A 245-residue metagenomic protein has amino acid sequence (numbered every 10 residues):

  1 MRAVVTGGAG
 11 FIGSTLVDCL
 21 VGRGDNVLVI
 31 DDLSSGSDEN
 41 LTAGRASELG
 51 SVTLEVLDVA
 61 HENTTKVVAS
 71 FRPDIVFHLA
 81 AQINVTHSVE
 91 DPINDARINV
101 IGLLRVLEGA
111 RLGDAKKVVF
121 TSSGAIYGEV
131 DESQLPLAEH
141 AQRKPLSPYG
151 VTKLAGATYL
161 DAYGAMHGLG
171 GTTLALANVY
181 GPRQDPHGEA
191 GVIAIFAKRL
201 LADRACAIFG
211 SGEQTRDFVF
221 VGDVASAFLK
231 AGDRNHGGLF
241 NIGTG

Functional and structural regions predicted by a protein language model:
M1-V179, G232: N-terminal Rossmann-like NAD(P)+-binding domain of SDR-like oxidoreductases, especially those catalyzing
T6, V179-R183, I208-F218, F240-G245: Glycine-rich Rossmann NAD(P)(H)-binding loop
T65, Q184-D185: A short local structural element in Rossmann-fold oxidoreductases
A80, A110, G188, L200-L201: Hydrophobic aliphatic residues
E90, I98-I101, H140, S147 (+3 more regions): Residue-level signal for the nucleotide or nucleotide-sugar donor/cofactor binding architecture
S133-L135, P186-A194: A glycine/serine/threonine-rich, flexible loop-to-helix segment that serves as the NAD(P) cofactor-binding "lid"
A194-C206, R216-N241: Alpha-helical substrate-binding/gating segment
